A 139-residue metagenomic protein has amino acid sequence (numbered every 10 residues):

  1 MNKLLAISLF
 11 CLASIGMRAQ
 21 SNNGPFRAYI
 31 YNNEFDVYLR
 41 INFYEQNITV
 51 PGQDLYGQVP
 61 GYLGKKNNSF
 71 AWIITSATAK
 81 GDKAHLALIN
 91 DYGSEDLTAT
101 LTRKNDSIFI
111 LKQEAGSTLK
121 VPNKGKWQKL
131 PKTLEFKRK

Functional and structural regions predicted by a protein language model:
M1-N23: Bacterial Sec-dependent N-terminal signal peptides
S21-T98, Q113-E114, T118-K139: Central antiparallel beta-sheet cores of small beta-barrel/beta-sandwich binding domains
T100-T102: A short macromolecule-binding patch
I110: Short, solvent-exposed cationic patches
